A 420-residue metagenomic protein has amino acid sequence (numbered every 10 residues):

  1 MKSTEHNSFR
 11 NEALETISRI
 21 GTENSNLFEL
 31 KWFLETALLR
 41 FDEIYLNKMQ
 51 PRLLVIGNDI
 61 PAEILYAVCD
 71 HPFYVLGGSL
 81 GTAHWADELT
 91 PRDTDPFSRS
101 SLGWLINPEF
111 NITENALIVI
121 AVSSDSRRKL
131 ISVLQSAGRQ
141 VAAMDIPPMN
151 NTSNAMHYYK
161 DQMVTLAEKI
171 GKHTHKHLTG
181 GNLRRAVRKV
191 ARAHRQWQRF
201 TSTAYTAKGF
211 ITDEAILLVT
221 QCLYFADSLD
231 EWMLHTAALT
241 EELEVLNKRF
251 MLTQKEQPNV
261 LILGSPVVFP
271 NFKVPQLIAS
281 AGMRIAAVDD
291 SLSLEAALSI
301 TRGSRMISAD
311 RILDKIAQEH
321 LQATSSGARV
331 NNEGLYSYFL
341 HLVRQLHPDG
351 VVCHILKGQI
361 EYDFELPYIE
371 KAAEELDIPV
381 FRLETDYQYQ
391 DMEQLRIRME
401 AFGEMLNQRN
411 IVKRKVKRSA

Functional and structural regions predicted by a protein language model:
K2-R52, E168-I300, D310, A328: A charged, amphipathic alpha-helical module
P51-E109, A116-L117, S123, L130-I131 (+1 more regions): An N-terminal, globular interaction/scaffold subdomain
V55-E63, A121-R128, G264-P270, K357-F364: Gly/Ser/Thr-rich loops at beta-strand to alpha-helix junctions that form or flank small-molecule/cofactor-binding
I56-G78, W85-A86, L261, S265-N331 (+1 more regions): Redox- and metal-dependent alpha/beta enzyme cores, enriched for Fe-S-associated oxidoreductases and cofactor-handling
L102-K172: Acidic/His-rich segments in extracytoplasmic proteins that coordinate ligands and/or metal ions
W104-L105, V330-H347, F364-E365: A short, acidic, amphipathic alpha-helical segment used as a generic capping/interface helix at domain edges
N115, V343-V352: Proline-aspartate-enriched helix->loop->beta-strand connector
P367-A420: Peripheral docking tails and interdomain loops at the edges of cofactor- or intermediate-handling domains
